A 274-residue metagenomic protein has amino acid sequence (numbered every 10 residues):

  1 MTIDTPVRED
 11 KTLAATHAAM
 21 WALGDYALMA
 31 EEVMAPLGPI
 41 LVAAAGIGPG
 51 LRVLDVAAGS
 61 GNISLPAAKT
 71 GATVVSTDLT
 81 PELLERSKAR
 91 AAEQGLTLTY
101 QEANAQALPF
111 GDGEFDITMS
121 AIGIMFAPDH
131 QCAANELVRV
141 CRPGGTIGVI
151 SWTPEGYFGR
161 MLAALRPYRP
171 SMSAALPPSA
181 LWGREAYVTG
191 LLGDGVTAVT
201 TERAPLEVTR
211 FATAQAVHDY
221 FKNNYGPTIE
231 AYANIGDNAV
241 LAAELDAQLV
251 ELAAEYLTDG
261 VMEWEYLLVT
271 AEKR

Functional and structural regions predicted by a protein language model:
T2-G48, N62, R86, H218 (+1 more regions): Conserved class I S-adenosyl-L-methionine
P6, L181-R274: Conserved Class I S-adenosyl-L-methionine
A45-I47, A68, C141: A generic alpha-to-beta junction signature in SAM-dependent methyltransferases
R52-L108, C132: Class I SAM-dependent methyltransferase SAM/SAH-binding core
Q106-I117: A short acidic, Gly/Pro-enriched loop at the edge of an enzyme's catalytic core that lines a small-molecule cofactor
D116-Q131: A short SAM/SAH-binding and catalytic strip from SAM-dependent methyltransferases
Q131-C132, V138, R142-A212, T228: Conserved catalytic/acceptor-binding region of the Class I
